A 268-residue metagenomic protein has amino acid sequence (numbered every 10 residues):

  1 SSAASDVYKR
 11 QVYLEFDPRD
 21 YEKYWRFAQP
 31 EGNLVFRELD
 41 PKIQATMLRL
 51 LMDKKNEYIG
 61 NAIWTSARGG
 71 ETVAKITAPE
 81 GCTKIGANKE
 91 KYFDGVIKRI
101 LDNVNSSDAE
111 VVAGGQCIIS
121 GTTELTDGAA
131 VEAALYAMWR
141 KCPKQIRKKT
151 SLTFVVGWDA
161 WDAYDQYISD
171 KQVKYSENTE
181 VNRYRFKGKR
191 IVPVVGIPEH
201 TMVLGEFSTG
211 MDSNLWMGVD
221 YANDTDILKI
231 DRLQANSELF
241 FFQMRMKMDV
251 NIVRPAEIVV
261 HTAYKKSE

Functional and structural regions predicted by a protein language model:
A3-Y8: Short, small-residue-biased leader/transition segments that mark boundaries at the very start of proteins
R10-R37: Extended, low-charge hydrophobic alpha-helical regions
Q11, P41-I59: Internal, well-ordered alpha/beta segment that forms a basic, Gly-enriched binding/recognition surface
Y24-W25, G60, A163-D165: Short helix/loop capping segments that flank catalytic or ligand/cofactor-binding pockets
M52-G70, K144-K148: Secondary-structure boundary elements
G60-G86: Short, glycine/acidic-rich hinge or "gate" loops at secondary-structure transitions that mediate conformational
G86-A133, A137, W161-E268: Sequence/fold signature of self-assembling virion shell proteins
S151, V156-G157: Long, repeat-rich segments with strong aromatic
